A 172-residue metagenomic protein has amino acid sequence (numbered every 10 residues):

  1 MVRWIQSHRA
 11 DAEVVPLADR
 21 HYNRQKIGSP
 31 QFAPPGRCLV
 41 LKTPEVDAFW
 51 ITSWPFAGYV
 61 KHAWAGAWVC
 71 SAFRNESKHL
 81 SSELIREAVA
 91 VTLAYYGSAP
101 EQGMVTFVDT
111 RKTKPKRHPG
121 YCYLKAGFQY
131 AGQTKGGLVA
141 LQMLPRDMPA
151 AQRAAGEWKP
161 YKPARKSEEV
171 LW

Functional and structural regions predicted by a protein language model:
M1-R86, A90-F107, K112-K116, Y121-W172: Non-catalytic substrate-recognition and accessory regions of acyl/acetyltransferase enzymes
